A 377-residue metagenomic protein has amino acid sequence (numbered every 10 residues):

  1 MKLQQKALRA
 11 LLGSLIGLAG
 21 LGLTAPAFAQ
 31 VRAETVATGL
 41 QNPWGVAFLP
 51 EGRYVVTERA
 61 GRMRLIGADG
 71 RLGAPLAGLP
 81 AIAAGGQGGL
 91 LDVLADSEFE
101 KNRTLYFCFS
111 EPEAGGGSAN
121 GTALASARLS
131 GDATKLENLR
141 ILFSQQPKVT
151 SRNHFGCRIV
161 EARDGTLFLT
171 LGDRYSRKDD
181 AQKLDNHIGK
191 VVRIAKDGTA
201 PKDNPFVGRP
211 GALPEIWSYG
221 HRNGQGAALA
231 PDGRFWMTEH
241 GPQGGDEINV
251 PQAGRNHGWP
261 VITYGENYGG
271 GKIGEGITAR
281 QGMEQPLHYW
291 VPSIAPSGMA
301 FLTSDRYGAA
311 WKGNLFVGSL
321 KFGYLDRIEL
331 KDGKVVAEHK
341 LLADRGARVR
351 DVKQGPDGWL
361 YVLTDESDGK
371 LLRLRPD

Functional and structural regions predicted by a protein language model:
K2-L15, L21: Bacterial N-terminal signal peptides that target proteins for export
A27-R177, G226-L229, R234-G241, P292-K331 (+1 more regions): Acidic, Gly/Ser/Thr-rich repeat motifs that build Ca2+-stabilized beta-propeller blades
A74-G88, N138-F155, K196-W217, P260-V291 (+1 more regions): Surface-exposed loop and turn segments in beta-propeller and other repeat-based domains that flank or scaffold
T122-D132, L184-K196, P251-Q252: Beta-propeller blade signature
D179-K183: Short, solvent-exposed loop/turn segments at secondary-structure boundaries
A212-E247, Q252: Repeat-solenoid scaffold signature
H221, V335-P356: Conserved blade-ending motifs and adjacent loop-strand segments that build the rim/top face of beta-propeller domains
